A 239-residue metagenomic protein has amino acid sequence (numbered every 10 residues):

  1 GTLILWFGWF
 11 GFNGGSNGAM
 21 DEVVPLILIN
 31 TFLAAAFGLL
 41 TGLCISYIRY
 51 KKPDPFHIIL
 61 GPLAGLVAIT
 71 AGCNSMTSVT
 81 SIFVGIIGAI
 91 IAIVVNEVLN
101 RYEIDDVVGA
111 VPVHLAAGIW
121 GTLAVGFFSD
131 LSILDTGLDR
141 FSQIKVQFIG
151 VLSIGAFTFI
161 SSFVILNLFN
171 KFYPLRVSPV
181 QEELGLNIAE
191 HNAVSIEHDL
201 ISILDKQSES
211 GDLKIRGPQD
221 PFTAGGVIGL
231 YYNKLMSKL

Functional and structural regions predicted by a protein language model:
G1-K206, D212-P218, V227, Y231 (+1 more regions): Glycine- and aromatic-enriched membrane alpha-helices
